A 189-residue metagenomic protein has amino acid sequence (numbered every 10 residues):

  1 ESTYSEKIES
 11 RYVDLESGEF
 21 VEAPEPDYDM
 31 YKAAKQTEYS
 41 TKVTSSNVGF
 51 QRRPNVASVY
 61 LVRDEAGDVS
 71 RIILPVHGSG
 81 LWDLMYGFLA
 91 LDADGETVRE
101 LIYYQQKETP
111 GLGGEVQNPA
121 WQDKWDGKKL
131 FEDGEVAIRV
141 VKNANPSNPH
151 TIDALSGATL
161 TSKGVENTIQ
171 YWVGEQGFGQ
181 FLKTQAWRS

Functional and structural regions predicted by a protein language model:
E1-S189: Flexible, solvent-exposed loop/hinge segments and secondary-structure transition points
